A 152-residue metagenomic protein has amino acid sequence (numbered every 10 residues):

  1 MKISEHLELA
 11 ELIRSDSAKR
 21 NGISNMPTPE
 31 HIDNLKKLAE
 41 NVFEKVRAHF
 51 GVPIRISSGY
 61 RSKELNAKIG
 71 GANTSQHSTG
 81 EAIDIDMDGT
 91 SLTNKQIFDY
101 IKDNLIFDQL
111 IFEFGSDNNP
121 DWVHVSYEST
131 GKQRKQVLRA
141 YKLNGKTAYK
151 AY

Functional and structural regions predicted by a protein language model:
M1-H49, Y141-Y152: Extracytoplasmic cell-surface/polysaccharide-interacting catalytic and binding patches
L38-V42, L65, E81, T93 (+1 more regions): Amphipathic alpha-helical interface surfaces
F43-G70: Extended, low-complexity, intrinsically disordered C-terminal regulatory tails of eukaryotic serine/threonine kinases
R55-S57, A82-D86, H124-S126: Structural recognition of the beta-strand scaffold that forms the well-ordered cores of secreted hydrolase catalytic
G70-S75, F112-F114: Catalytic micro-motifs at enzyme active sites that drive phosphoryl/nucleotidyl and oxygen chemistry
N73-K95: Acidic, His- and aromatic-enriched active-site or binding-groove loops in soluble protein domains that engage sugars
M87-Y152: Catalytic cores and adjacent binding grooves of peptidoglycan-active enzymes
